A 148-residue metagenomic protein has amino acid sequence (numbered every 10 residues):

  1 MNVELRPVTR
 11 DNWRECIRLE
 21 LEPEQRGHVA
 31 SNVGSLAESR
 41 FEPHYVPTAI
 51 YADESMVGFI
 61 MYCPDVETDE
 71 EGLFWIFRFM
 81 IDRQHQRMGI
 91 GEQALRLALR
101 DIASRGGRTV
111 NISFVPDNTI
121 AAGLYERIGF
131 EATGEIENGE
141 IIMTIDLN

Functional and structural regions predicted by a protein language model:
N2-V3, P7-Q84, L97, D101 (+1 more regions): Acetyl-CoA-dependent GNAT
D82-Q84, M88, P116-D117: Active-site acidic-Proline motif in GNAT/NAT acetyltransferases
E92, P116-G134: Conserved active-site alpha-helix within GNAT-family acetyltransferase domains
I102-S113: Conserved GNAT acetyl-CoA-binding A-motif
I112-A122, N138-E140, N148: Conserved beta-strand-loop-alpha-helix junction that forms the acyl-donor binding cleft
R127, T133, G139, M143-I145: Short, Lys/Arg-rich amphipathic alpha-helical interaction segments that bind nucleic acids or acidic protein surfaces
